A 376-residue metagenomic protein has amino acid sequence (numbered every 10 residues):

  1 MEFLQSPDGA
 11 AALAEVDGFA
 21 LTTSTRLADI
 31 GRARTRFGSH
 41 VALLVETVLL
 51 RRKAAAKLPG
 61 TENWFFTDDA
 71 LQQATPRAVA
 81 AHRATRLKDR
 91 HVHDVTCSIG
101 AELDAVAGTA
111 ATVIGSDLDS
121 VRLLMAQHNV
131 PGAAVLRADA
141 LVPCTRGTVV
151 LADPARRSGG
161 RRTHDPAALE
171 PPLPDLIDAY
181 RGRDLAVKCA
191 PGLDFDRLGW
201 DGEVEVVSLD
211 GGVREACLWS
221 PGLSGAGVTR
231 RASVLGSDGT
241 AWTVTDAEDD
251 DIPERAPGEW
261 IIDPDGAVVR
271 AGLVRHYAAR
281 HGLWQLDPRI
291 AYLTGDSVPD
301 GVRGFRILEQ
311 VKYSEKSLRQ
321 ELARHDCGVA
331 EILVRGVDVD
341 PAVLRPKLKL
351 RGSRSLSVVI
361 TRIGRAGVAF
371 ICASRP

Functional and structural regions predicted by a protein language model:
M1-P376: SAM-dependent transferase fold signal centered on methyltransferase-like domains, encompassing both Class I
